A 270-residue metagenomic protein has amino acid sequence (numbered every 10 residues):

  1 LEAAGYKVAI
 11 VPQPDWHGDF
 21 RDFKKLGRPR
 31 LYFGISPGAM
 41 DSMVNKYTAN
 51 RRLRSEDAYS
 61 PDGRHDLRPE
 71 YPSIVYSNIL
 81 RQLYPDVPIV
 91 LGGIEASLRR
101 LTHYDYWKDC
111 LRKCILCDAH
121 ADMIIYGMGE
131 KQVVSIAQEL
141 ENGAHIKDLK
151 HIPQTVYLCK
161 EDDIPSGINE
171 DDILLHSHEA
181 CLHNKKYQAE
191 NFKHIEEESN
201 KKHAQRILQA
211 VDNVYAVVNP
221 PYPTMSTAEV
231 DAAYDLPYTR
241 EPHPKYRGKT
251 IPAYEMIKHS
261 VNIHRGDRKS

Functional and structural regions predicted by a protein language model:
L1-E2, F33: Catalytic alpha/large subunits of respiratory electron-transfer oxidoreductases, centered on bis-MGD molybdoenzymes
E2-V8: Short helix-loop-beta junction
A4, I79, L83, I136-L140 (+2 more regions): Generic, well-ordered alpha-helical scaffold segments in large soluble proteins
V11, G92, Y126-G127, A233-L236 (+1 more regions): Generic beta-strand/beta-sheet core signal
P12-D212, V218-P223: Glycine-rich beta-alpha loop elements in corrinoid/cobalamin-binding modules across cobalamin-dependent enzymes
E190-I263: N-terminal [4Fe-4S]-dependent radical SAM core
S270: Conserved small/polar residues in nucleotide/adenosyl-binding loops
